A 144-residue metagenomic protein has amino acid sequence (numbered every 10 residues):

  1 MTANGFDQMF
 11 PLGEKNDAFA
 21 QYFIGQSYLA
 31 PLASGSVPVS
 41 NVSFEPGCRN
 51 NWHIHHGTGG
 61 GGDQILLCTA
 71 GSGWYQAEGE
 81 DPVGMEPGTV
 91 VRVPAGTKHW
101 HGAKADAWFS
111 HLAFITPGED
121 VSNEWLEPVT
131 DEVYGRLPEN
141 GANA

Functional and structural regions predicted by a protein language model:
M1-S40, N51, S122-A144: A short, N-terminal "cap"/entry segment at the start of jelly-roll beta-barrel domains of the cupin/DSBH fold
G35, E45-G47, C68, E78 (+2 more regions): A short, compositionally biased micro-patch
G35-V37, E80, D106-A107, E119: Short strand-connecting beta-turns/loops that link adjacent beta-strands
S43-E45, H56-Y75, F114-P117: Short, conserved beta-strand element in jelly-roll/cupin
N51-H53, Y75-Q76, V93, K98-A105: Short beta-strand His + acidic residue motifs that chelate non-heme Fe in jelly-roll/DSBH and cupin folds
G79-G96: Short acidic-glycine-tyrosine-enriched beta hairpin
R92, D106-W125: A short hydrophobic beta-strand segment most commonly corresponding to one strand of the jelly-roll/cupin
